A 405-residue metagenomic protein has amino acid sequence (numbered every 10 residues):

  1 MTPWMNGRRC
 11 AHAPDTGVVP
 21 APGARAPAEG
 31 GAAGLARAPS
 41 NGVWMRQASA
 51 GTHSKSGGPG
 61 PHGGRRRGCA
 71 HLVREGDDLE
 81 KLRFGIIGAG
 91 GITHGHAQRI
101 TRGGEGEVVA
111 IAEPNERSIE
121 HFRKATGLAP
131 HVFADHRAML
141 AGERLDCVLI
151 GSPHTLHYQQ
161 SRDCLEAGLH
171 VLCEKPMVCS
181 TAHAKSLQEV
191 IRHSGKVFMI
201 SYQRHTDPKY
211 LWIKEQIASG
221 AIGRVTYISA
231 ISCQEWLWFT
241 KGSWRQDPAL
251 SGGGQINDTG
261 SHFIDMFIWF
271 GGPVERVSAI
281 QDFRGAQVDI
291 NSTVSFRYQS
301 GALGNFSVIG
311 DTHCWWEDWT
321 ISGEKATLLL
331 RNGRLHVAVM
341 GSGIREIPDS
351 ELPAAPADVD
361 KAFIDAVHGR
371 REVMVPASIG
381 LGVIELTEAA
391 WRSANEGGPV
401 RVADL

Functional and structural regions predicted by a protein language model:
G7, A11-T16, G63, A70: Short hydrophobic alpha-helical segments enriched in small aliphatic residues
L72-G127: N-terminal Rossmann-like dinucleotide-binding module
L72-K81, C147-L149, Q299, D365-L405: C-terminal helix-rich "cap/oligomerization" subdomain common to oxidoreductases
L140-G142, C147-H205, G220: Beta-strand-loop-alpha-helix segment that lines the small-molecule cofactor/substrate pocket of alpha/beta enzymes
Q203, E317-E385, V400-L405: C-terminal glycine/acidic-rich active-site capping loop/insertion
R204-I280, G285, G397: Predominantly a Rossmann-like dinucleotide-binding segment in NAD(P)-dependent oxidoreductases
I264-R334, A357-V373: Contiguous beta-strand/loop segments that form the cofactor/metal-binding neighborhood of enzyme cores
